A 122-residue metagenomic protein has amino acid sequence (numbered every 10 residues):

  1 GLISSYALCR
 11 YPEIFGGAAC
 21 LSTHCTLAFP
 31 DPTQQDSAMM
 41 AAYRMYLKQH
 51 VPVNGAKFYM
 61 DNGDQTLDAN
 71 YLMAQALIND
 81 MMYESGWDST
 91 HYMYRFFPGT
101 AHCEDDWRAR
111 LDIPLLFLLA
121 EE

Functional and structural regions predicted by a protein language model:
G1-E122: Non-catalytic cap/lid and distal C-terminal segments of serine-dependent acyl enzymes
